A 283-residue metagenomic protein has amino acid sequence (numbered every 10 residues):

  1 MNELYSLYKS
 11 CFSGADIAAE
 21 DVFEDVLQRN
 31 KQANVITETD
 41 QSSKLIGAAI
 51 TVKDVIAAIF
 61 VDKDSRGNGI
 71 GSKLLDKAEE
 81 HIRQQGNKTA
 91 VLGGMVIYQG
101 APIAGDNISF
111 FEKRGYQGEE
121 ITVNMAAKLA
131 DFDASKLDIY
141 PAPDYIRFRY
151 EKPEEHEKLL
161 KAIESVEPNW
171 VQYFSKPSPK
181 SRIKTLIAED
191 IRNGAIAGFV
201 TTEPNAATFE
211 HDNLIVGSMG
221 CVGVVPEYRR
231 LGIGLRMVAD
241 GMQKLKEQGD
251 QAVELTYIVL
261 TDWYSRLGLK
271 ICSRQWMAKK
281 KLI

Functional and structural regions predicted by a protein language model:
M1-N30, T37, K44, T122 (+1 more regions): Short amphipathic alpha-helix that is part of the acyltransferase structural core
A15-D40, I46-A58, V166-G223: A conserved beta-strand-loop-helix scaffold within acyl/acetyltransferase catalytic domains
K31, G86-N87, D250: Short, high-confidence coil segments that cap the C-terminus of an alpha-helix and link into the following beta-strand
L45-G47, E120-V123, I196-G198, S273: A structural microfeature
D54-N68, M95-V96, M219-R229: A short, internal acetyl-CoA/4′-phosphopantetheine-binding micro-motif in the GNAT/acyltransferase core
G67-I82, C221-V224, R230-Q243, E247 (+2 more regions): Conserved acetyl-CoA-binding loop-helix of GNAT-fold acetyltransferases
D76-D144, A278-K280: Acyl-donor-binding surface of acyltransferase catalytic domains
I108-A134, A239-Q243, Q248-I283: Active-site/acyl-donor-binding loops of N-acyltransferases
